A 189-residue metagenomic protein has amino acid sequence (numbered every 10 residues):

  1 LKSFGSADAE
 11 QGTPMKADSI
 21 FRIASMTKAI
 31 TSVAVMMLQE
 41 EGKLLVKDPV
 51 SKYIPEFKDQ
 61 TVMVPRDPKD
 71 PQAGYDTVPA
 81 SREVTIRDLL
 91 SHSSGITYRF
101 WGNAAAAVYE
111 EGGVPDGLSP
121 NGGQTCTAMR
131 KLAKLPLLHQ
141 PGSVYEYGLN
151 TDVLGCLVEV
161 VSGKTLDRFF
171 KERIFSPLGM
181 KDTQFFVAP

Functional and structural regions predicted by a protein language model:
L1: Mature N-terminal segment immediately following signal peptide/propeptide cleavage in secreted/periplasmic
F4-E146: Active-site-proximal loop and beta-strand segments within enzyme catalytic domains
S32-V33, D152, R168-F169: A generic alpha-helix surface/boundary motif
V35, F170, G179: Active-site-flanking alpha-helical
M36-E41, D152-V160: Short glycine/serine- and small hydrophobic-enriched flexible loop segments
